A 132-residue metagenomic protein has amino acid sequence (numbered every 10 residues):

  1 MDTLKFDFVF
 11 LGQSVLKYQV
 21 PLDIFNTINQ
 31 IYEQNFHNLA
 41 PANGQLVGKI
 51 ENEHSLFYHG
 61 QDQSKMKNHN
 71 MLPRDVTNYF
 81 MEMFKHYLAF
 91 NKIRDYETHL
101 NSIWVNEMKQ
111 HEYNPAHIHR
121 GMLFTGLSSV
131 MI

Functional and structural regions predicted by a protein language model:
M1-I93, H111-Y113: Non-heme Fe(II)/2-oxoglutarate
F10, T98-L100, F124: A generic fold-level signal
K92-I103: A short coil-to-beta-strand element that immediately follows conserved catalytic motifs
S102-I132: Catalytic core of non-heme Fe(II) oxygenases with the double-stranded beta-helix
